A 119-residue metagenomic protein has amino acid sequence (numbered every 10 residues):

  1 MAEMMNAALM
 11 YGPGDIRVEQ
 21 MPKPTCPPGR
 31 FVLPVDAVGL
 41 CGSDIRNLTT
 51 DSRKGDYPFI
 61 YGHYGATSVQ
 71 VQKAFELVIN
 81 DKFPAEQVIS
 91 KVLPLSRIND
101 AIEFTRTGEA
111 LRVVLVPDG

Functional and structural regions predicted by a protein language model:
M1-M4, C26-P27: Extreme N-terminus of proteins, especially the signal/transit-peptide cleavage junction and the first residues
A2-E3, S68-G119: C-terminal hydrophobic helical "lid"/dimerization subdomain of Rossmann-like NAD(P)H-dependent oxidoreductases
A8-T25, G42-G62: N-terminal glycine-rich cofactor-binding segment
P24-V32: Short, glycine/small-residue-enriched coil/turn segments at secondary-structure junctions
Y64-A66: Active-site PLP-lysine loop of aminotransferase-like
